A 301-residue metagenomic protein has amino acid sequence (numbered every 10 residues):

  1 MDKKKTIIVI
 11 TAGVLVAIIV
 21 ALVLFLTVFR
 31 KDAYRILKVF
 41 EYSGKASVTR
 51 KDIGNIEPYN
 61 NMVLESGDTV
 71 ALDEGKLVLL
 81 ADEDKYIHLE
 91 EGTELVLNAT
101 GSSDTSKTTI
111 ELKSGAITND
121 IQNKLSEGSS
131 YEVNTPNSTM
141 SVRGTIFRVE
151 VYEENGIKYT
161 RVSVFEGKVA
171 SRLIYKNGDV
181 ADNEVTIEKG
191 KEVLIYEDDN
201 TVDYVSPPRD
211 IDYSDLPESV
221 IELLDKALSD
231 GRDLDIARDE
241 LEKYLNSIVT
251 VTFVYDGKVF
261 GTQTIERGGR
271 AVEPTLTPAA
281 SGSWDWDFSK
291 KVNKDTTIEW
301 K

Functional and structural regions predicted by a protein language model:
M1-I19, V23: N-terminal Sec-pathway targeting helices
V9, V16-A17, V133, R143 (+3 more regions): A detector of low-complexity, intrinsically disordered, Ser/Thr/Gly/Pro/Ala-rich segments
V9-T11, I19-V20, E57, E266 (+1 more regions): Residues marking helix boundaries in flexible regions
T11, Y42, D73, K113 (+5 more regions): Intrinsically disordered, low-complexity segments enriched in small/polar residues
L22-E65, T69, D73, A81-E192 (+2 more regions): Flexible, surface-exposed loop/linker segments and immediately adjacent secondary-structure boundaries
L77: Short beta-strand->loop micro-motif that forms the acidic, two-metal-ion catalytic signature in nucleotide-processing
K243-K301: Secondary-structure capping and domain/repeat boundary segments
